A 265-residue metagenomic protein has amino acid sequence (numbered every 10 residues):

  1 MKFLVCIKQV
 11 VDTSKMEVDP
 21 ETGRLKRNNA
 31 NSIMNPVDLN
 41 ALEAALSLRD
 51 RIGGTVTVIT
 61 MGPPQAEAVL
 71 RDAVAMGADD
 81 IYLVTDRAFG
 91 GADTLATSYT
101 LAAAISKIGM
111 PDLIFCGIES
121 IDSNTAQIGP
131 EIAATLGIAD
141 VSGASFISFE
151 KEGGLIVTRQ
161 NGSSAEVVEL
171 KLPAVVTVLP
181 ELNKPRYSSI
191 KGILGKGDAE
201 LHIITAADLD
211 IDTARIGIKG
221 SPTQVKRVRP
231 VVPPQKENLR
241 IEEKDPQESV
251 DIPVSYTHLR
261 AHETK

Functional and structural regions predicted by a protein language model:
M1-M61: N-terminal beta-strand-loop-alpha-helix module at the start of alpha/beta ligand-binding or catalytic domains
V69-L95: A glycine-rich helix N-cap at a beta->alpha junction
S123-L136: Short Gly/Thr/Asp-enriched flexible loops that form oxyanion-binding sites at enzyme active sites
A134-E152: Short, acidic/small-residue loops that bind anionic groups at enzyme active sites
G153-P173: Anionic-ligand binding region
E169-G197: A charged, well-structured terminal subsegment
D198-N238: Accessory alpha-helical/coil subdomains and C-terminal extensions that flank or cap enzyme catalytic cores
T257-T264: Conserved small/polar residues in nucleotide/adenosyl-binding loops
